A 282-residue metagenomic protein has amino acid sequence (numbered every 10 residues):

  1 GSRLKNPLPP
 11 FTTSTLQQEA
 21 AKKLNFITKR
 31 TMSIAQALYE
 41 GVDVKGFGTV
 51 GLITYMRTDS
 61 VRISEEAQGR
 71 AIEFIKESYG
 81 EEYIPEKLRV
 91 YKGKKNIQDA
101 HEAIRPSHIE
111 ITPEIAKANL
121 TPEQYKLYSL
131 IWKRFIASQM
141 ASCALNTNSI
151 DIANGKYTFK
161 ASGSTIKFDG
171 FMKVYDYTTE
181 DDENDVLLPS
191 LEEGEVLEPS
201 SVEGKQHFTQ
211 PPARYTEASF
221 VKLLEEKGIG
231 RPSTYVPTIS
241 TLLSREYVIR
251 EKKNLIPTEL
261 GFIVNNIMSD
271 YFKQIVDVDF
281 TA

Functional and structural regions predicted by a protein language model:
G1-A282: Core catalytic DNA strand-manipulation module of type IA topoisomerases
